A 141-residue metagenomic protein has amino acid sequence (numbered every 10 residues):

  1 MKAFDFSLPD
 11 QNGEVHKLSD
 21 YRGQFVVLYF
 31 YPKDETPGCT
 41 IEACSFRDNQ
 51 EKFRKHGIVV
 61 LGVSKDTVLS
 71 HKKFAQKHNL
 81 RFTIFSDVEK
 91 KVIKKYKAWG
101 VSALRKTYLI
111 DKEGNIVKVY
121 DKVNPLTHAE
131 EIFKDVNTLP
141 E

Functional and structural regions predicted by a protein language model:
M1-E141: Chalcogenol-based redox active-site neighborhoods
